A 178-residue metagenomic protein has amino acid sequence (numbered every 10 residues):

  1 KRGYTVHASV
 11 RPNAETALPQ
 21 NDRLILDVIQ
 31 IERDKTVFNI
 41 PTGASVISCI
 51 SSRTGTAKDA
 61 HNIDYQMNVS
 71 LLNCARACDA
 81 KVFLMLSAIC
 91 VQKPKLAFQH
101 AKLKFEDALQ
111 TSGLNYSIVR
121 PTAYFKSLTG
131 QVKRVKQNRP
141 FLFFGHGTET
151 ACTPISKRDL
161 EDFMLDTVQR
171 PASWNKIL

Functional and structural regions predicted by a protein language model:
K1-H7, R11-T16, C78-K81, V91-L178: Oxidoreductase cofactor-interface core, primarily capturing Rossmann-like NAD(P)-dependent enzymes
A8, A14-C78, C90-Q92: NAD(P)H-binding glycine-rich loop region in Rossmannoid oxidoreductase-like domains and their noncatalytic homologs
S87: Short secondary-structure boundary segments
